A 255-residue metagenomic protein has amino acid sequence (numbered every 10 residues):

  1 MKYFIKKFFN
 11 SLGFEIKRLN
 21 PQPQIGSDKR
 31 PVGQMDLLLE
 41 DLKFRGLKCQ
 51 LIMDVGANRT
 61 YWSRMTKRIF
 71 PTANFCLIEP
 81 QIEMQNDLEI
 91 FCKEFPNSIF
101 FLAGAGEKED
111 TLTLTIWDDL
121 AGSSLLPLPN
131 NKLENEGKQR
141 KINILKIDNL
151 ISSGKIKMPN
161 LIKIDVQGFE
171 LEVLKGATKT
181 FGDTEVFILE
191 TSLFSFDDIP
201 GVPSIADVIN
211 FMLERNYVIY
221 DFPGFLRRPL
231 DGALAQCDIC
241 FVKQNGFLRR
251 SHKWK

Functional and structural regions predicted by a protein language model:
M1-K255: Phosphate/nucleotide-binding beta-alpha loop and adjacent structural elements of enzyme active sites
